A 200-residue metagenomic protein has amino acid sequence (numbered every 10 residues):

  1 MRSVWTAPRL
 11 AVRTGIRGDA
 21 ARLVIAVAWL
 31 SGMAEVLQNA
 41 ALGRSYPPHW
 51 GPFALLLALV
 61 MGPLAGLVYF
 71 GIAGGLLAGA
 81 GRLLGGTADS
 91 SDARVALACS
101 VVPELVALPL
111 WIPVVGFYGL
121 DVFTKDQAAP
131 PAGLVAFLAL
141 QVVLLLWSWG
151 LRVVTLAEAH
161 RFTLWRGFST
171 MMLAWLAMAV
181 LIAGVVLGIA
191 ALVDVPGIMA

Functional and structural regions predicted by a protein language model:
M1-G43: N-terminal juxtamembrane cytosolic/stromal segments of multi-pass membrane proteins
R2-T6, F70-A78, R82, S91 (+3 more regions): Short helix-terminus and kink motifs of transmembrane alpha helices, predominantly at the cytoplasmic interface
A21-I25, S90-A96, G167-F168: Membrane-interface alpha-helices at helix entry/exit sites of multi-pass transporters
L23, V27, S31, E35-V36 (+3 more regions): Hydrophobic alpha-helical transmembrane segments in multi-pass membrane proteins
A34-A65, W111-V142, I182-A200: Membrane-helix interface segments in multi-pass membrane proteins
H49-V115: Alpha-helical transmembrane segments with an aromatic anchor "belt"
L145-F162: Transmembrane alpha-helical segments of integral membrane proteins
F168-A190: Final/C-terminal transmembrane alpha-helix of multipass membrane proteins
